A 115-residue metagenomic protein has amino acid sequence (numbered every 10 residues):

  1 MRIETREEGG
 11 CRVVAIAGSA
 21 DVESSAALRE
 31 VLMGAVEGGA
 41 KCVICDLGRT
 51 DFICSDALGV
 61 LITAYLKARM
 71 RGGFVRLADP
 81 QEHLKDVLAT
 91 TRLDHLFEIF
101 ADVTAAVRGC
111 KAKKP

Functional and structural regions predicted by a protein language model:
M1-A15: Short beta-strand/loop segment at the start of cytosolic alpha/beta domains
E4-R6, A78, E98-F100: General small-molecule cofactor/ligand-binding pocket signal
E8-G9, G48, P80, T104: Conserved catalytic submotifs in the C-terminal HATPase_c
G10, L93-L96, D102: Glycine-centered tight turns that cap/initiate beta-strands
I16-G18, D102: Active-site donor-binding loop signature of nucleotide-sugar glycosyltransferases
S19-F97: Amphipathic alpha-helical interaction surfaces in cytosolic regulatory modules
I99-P115: A charged, well-structured terminal subsegment
